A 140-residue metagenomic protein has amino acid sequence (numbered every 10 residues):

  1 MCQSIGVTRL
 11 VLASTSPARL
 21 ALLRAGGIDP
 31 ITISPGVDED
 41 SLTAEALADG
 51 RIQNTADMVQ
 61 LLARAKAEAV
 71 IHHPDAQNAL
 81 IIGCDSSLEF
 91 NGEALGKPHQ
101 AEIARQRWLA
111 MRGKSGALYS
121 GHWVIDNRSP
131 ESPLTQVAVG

Functional and structural regions predicted by a protein language model:
C2-I28: N-terminal beta1-alpha1 ligand-phosphate binding loop
C2-L10, D49-G140: Anionic-ligand binding patches
T15, P35, N127: Cofactor-binding loop segments of dinucleotide-utilizing enzymes, especially the Rossmann-like FAD- and NAD(P)+-binding
R19, E39-S41, E131: Flexible, glycine-rich phosphate/dinucleotide-binding loops and adjacent beta-alpha linkers at cofactor/substrate
G27-D29, A76-Q77: Short glycine/proline-enriched coil/turn segments at helix->beta-strand junctions
I28-I31, H99-A101: Glycine-rich, phosphate-binding/catalytic loops in enzymes
P30-S41: A short beta-strand-loop structural module common to alpha/beta enzyme folds
E39-Q53: Charged, glycine/proline-rich intrinsically disordered loops and linkers
